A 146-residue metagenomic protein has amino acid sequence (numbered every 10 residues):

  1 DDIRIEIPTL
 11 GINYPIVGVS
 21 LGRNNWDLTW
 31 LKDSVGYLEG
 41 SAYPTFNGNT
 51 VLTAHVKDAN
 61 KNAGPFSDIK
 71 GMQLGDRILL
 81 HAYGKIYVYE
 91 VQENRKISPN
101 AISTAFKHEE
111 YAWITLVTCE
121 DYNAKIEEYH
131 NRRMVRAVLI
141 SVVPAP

Functional and structural regions predicted by a protein language model:
D1-K85, Y89-P146: Solvent-exposed, non-transmembrane regions of membrane-associated and secreted proteins
